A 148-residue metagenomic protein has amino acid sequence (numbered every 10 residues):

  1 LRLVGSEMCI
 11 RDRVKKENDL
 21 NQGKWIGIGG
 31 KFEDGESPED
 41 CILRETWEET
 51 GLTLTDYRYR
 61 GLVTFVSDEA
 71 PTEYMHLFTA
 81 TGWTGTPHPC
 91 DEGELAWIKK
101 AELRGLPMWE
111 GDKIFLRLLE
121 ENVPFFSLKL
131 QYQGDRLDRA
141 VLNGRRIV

Functional and structural regions predicted by a protein language model:
L1-I10: Single conserved hydrophobic/aromatic residue that forms the stacking wall/gate of nucleotide- or nucleobase-binding
R11-K15: Beta-strand scaffold of nucleotide-dependent catalytic cores
N18: Phosphate-binding core of ATP-grasp and ATP-grasp-like enzymes
Q22-W25: A positional/architectural concept
I28: Substrate-binding/active-site groove segments that recognize and process beta-1,4-linked N-acetyl-hexosamine
F32-T55, F65-L119, A140-V148: Unchanged
G61: Catalytic phosphate/metal-binding cores of nucleic-acid and nucleotide-processing enzymes, i.e., regions that mediate
F125-V148: Acidic/histidine-enriched, glycine/proline-rich intrinsically disordered or flexible terminal extensions
